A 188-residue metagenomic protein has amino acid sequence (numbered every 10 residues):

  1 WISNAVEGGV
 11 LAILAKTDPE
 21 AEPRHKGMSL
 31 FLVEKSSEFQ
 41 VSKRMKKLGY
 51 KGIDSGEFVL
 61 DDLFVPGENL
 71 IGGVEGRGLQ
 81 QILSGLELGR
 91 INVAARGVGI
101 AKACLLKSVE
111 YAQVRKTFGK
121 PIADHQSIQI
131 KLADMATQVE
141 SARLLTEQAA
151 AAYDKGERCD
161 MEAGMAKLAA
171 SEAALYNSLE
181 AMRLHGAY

Functional and structural regions predicted by a protein language model:
W1-A5, Y50, L88-G89: Glycine-rich phosphate/pyrophosphate-binding beta-alpha loops
W1-Q40: A short core secondary-structure module
G8-V10, S42, S55, D160-M161 (+1 more regions): Short coil/loop residues immediately preceding or within conserved phosphate-binding loops of NTP-utilizing enzyme
T17-P19, K43-M45, F64, Y188: Short, well-ordered turn and helix-capping elements at secondary-structure junctions
R24-H25, S42-R44, G67-V74: Short, charged, solvent-exposed linker or helix-capping segments at domain edges/interfaces that act as flexible hinges
V33-E38, G67-E68, K102: Basic, amphipathic alpha-helical recognition segments used for DNA target recognition
E38-L63: Flexible, small-/acidic-enriched active-site or ligand-binding loops
E57-L63, G73-R77, Q81-Y188: Alpha-helical interface subdomain recognition
